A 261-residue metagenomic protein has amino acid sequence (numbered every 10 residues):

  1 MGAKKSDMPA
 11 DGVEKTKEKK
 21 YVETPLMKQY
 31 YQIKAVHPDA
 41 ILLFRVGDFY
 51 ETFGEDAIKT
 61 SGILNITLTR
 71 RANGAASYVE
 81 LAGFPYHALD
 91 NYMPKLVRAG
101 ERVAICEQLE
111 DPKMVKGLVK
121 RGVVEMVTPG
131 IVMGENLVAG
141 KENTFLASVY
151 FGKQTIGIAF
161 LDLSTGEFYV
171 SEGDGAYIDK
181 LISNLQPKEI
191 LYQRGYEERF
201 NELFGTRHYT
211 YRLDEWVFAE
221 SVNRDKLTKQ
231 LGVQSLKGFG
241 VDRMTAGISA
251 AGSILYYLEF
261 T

Functional and structural regions predicted by a protein language model:
G2-T261: Charged catalytic and DNA/RNA-contacting regions of genome-maintenance and nucleic-acid-processing enzymes
